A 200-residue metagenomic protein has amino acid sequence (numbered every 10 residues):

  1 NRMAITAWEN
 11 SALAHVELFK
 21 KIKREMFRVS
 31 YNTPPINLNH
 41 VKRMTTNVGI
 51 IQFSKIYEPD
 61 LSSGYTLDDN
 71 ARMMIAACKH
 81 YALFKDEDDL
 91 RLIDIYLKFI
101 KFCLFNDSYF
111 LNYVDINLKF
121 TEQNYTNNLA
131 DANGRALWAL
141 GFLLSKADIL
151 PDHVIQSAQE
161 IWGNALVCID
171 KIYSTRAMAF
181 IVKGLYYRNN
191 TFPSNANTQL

Functional and structural regions predicted by a protein language model:
N1-K23: A charged, aromatic-enriched C-terminal amphipathic alpha-helix characteristic of glycosyltransferases across folds
I22-R72, L83-I116, N195-Q199: Low-complexity, Ser/Thr/Pro/Gly-enriched N-terminal "stalk/linker" regions
K55-A71, L118-N133, A165-M178: Solvent-exposed loop and edge beta-strand segments that line ligand/cofactor-binding and catalytic clefts
R72-E87, R135-P151, F180-S194: Well-ordered alpha-helical scaffold segments within catalytic/enzyme domains
H80, I93-Y96, I100, L143 (+2 more regions): Alpha-helical solenoid scaffolds that mediate protein-protein interactions, centered on TPR/SEL1-like repeats but also
L83-E87, I116-Y125, A147-S157: Short coil/linker segments at helix-helix boundaries
N128, Y173, V182, Y186-N189 (+1 more regions): Domain-length accessory/inserted modules outside core catalytic folds
P151-K183: Asp-box/WD-like beta-propeller blade repeats and closely related beta-sheet repeat scaffolds
